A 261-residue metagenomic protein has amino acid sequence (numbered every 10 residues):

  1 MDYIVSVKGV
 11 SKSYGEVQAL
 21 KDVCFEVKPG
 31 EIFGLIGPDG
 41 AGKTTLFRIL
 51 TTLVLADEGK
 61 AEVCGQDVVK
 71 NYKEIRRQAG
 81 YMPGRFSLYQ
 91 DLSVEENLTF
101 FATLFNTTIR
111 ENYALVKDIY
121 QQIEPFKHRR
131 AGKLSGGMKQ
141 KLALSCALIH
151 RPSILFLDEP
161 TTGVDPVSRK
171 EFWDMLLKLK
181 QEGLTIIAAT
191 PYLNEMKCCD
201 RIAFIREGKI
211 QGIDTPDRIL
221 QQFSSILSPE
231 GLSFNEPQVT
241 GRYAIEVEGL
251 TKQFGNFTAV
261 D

Functional and structural regions predicted by a protein language model:
G59-D67, I75: Conserved ABC transporter NBD signature motif
R110-G132: Conserved ABC nucleotide-binding domain
L144: Hydrophobic anchor residue at the start of the ABC signature
L155-D158: Catalytic Walker B motif of ABC-type/P-loop ATPase nucleotide-binding domains
I213-D214: ABC ATPase "signature
